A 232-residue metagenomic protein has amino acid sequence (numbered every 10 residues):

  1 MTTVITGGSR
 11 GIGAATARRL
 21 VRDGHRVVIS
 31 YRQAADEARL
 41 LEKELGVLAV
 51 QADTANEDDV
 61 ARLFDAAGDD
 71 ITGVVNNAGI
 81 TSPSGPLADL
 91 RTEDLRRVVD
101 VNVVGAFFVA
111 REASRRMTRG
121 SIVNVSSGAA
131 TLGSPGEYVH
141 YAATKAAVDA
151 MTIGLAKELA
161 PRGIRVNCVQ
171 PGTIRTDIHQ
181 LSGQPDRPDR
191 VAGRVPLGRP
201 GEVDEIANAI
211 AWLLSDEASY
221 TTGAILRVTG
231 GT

Functional and structural regions predicted by a protein language model:
S9-R10: Conserved glycine-rich cofactor-binding loop
T81-R96, G136-H140, H179-Q184: Conserved mid-core segment of classical short-chain dehydrogenase/reductases
T81-S84, L132, A211, T222-T232: Short C-terminal tail/terminal secondary-structure segment of NAD(P)H-dependent dehydrogenase/reductase domains
A88-F107, V123, V148, L197: Catalytic Tyr-X3-Lys loop
F107, R116, R199-V228: C-terminal substrate-recognition "lid" of short-chain dehydrogenase/reductases
A110, T144: Active-site helix of classical SDR
R115, K157-P161, S219: Alpha-helical segment proximal to the catalytic Tyr-Lys
S127: Residue(s) in the substrate-gating loop at a strand-loop-helix junction that position the organic substrate next
